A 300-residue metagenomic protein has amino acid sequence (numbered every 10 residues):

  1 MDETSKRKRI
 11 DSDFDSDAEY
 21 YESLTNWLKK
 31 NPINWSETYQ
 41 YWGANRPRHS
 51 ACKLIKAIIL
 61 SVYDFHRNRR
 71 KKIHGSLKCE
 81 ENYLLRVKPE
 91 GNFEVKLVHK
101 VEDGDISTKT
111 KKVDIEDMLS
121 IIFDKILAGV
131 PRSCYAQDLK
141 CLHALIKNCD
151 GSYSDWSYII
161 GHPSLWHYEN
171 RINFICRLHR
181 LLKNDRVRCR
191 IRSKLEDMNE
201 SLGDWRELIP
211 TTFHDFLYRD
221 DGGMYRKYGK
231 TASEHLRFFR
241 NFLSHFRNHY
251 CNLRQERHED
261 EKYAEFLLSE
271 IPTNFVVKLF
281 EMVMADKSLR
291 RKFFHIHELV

Functional and structural regions predicted by a protein language model:
M1-C52: Conserved structural core of kinase catalytic domains
Y20, R48, I73, K88-Y158 (+4 more regions): C-lobe/activation-segment region of protein kinase-like
T25-L28, I55-I59, Y63-H66, L119 (+5 more regions): Residue-level detector of alpha-helical secondary structure
I33-Q40, A44, R48, I55 (+5 more regions): Extended interaction regions within the primary functional domain
A51-P89, E94: Catalytic-loop of the protein kinase fold
P163: Phosphate/adenylate-binding glycine loop and adjacent helical scaffold
N170-V300: Regulatory extensions appended to serine/threonine kinase catalytic cores
